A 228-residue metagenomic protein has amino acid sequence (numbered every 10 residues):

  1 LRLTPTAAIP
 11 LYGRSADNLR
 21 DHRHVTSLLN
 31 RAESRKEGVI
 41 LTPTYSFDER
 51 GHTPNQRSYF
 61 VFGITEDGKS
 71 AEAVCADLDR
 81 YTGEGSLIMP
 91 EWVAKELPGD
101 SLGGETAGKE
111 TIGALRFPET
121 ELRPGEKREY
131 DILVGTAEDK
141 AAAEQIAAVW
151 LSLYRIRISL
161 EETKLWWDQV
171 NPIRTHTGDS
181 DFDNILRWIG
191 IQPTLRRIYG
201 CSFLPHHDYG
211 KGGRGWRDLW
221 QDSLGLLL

Functional and structural regions predicted by a protein language model:
L1-R2, T120-E138: Short Pro-Gly-centered flexible turn/kink motifs
R2-K95, I146-P172: Polysaccharide-binding surfaces and accessory modules of carbohydrate-active proteins
T6-P10, L133-A137, G213-R214: An acidic- and aromatic-residue-enriched active-site/binding cleft used to recognize and process polar
N18-V25, T106-R116: Short beta-strand and strand-turn-strand segments in soluble, beta-rich domains
A94-S101, T106: Surface-exposed acidic, glycine/proline-enriched linker/cap segments that occur as 15-30-residue helix-coil
L102-E105, F117-L122: Beta-strand-rich interaction surfaces with strong enrichment in secreted/lumenal proteins
E105-I112, E126, W167-L228: Substrate-binding groove/exosite segments of carbohydrate-active enzymes
T136-I146: Short, Lys/Arg- and Gly-enriched loop/turn segments at beta-strand edges
